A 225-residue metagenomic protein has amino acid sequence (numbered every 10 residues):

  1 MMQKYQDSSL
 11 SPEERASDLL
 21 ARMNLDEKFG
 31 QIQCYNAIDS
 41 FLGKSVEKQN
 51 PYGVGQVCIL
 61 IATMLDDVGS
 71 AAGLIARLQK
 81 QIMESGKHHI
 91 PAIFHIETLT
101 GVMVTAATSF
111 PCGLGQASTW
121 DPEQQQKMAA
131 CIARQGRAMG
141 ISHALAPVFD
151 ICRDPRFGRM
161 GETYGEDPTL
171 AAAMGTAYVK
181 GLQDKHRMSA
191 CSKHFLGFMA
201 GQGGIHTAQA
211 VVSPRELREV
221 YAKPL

Functional and structural regions predicted by a protein language model:
M1-L225: Glycoside hydrolase catalytic-domain context in secreted enzymes
